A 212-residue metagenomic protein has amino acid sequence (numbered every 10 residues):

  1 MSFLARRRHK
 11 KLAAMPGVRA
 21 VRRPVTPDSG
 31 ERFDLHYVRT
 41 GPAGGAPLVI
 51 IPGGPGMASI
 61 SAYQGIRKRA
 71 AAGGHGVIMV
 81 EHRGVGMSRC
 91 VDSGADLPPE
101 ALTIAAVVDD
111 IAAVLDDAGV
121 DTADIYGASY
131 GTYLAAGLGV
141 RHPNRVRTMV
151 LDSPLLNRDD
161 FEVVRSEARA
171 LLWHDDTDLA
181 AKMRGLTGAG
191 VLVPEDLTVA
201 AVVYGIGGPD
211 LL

Functional and structural regions predicted by a protein language model:
L4-L35: N-terminal cap/lid segment of alpha/beta-hydrolase-fold proteins
P16, F33, G131, L138 (+1 more regions): A structural signal for the main folded, soluble domain(s) of proteins
P27-D92: Conserved HGGG/HGGXW glycine-rich cap/lid loop of the alpha/beta-hydrolase fold
D92-A106, V163, E167-A168: Catalytic nucleophile-loop/oxyanion-hole region of alpha/beta-hydrolase and closely related hydrolase-like folds
A105-A123: Conserved acidic catalytic loop of the alpha/beta-hydrolase fold
D121-D160: Conserved hydrolase catalytic core segment
N144-G188: A catalytic-pocket lid/entrance helix-loop region that shapes and gates access to the active site across common
L186-L212: Alpha/beta-hydrolase fold active-site neighborhood
